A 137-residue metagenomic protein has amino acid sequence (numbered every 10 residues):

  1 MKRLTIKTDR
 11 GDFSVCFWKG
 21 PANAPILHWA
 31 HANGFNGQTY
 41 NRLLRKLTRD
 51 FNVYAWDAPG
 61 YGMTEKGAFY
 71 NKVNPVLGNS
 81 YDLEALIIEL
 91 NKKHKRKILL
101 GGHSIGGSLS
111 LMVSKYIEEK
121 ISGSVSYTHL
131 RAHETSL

Functional and structural regions predicted by a protein language model:
M1-L4, C16: An N-terminal hydrophobic leader/cap segment in hydrolases
D9-W18: A short loop-to-beta-strand scaffold at the N-terminal edge of the catalytic core in hydrolase folds
W18-K66: Conserved HGGG/HGGXW glycine-rich cap/lid loop of the alpha/beta-hydrolase fold
A22-N23, R49, H94-R96, E119: Active-site acidic short loop of glycosyltransferases
A58-G101: Active-site loop/oxyanion-hole signature of alpha/beta-hydrolase fold enzymes
L99-Y127: Conserved hydrolase catalytic core segment
T128-T135: Conserved small/polar residues in nucleotide/adenosyl-binding loops
